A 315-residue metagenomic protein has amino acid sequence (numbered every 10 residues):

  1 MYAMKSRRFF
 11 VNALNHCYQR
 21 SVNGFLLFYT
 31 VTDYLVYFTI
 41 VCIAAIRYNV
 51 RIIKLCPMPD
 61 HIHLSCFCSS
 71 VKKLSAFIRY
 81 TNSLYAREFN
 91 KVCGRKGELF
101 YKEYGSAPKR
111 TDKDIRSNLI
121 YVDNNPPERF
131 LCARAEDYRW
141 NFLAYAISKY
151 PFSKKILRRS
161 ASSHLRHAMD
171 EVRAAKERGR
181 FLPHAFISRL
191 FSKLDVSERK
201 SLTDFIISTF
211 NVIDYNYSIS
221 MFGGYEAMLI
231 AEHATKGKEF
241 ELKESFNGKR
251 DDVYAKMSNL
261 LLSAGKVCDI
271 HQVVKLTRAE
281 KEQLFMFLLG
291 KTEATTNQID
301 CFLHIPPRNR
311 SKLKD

Functional and structural regions predicted by a protein language model:
M1-K54, C68-D315: Short Pro-Cys-Gly-centered "Cys-loop" motif that presents a nucleophilic cysteine in a tight turn
H61-S69: Short beta-strand->loop micro-motif that forms the acidic, two-metal-ion catalytic signature in nucleotide-processing
